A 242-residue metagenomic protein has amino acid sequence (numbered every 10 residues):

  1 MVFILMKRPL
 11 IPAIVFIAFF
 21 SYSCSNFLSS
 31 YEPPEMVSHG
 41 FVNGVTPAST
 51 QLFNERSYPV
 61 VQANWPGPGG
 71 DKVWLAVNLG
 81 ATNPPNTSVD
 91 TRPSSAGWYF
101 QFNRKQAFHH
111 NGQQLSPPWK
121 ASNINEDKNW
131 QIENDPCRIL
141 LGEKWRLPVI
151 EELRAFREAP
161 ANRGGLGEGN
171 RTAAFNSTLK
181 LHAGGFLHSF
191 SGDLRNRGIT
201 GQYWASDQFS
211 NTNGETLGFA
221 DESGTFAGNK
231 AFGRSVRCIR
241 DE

Functional and structural regions predicted by a protein language model:
F3-I11: Bacterial N-terminal signal peptides that target proteins for export
R8, F20-S49, K144, E242: Bacterial Sec-dependent N-terminal signal peptides
P12-F19: Gram-negative bacterial Sec-dependent N-terminal signal peptides
Y31-H39, Q62, A76-N83, T91-W98 (+3 more regions): C-terminal, surface-exposed recognition/capping segments
G44-P68: Short acidic, Pro/Gly- and aromatic-enriched capping/linker segments at domain boundaries
S57, T82, T87: Ligand-binding pocket scaffold of soluble enzyme catalytic domains
G70, W74: An acidic-aromatic substrate-binding cleft motif
F108-N123: Extended carbohydrate-recognition surfaces in non-catalytic/accessory domains of CAZymes and lectin-like proteins
